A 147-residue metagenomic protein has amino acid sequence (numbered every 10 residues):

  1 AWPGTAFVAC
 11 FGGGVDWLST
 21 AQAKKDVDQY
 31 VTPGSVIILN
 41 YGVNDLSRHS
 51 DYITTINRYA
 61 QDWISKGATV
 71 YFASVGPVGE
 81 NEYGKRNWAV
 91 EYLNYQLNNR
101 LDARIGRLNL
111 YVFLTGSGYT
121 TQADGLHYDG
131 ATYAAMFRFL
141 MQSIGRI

Functional and structural regions predicted by a protein language model:
A1-R58, G79-E82, W88: Conserved SGNH/GDSL esterase-like catalytic core that processes O-acyl groups on lipids and polysaccharides
T5-A6, V70, I105: Hydrophobic anchor at the start of a short beta-strand that flanks the dinucleotide cofactor-binding loop
L39, F72-S74: Structural beta-sheet core signal
A60-I64: Surface-exposed amphipathic alpha-helices with a cationic face
S65-T69: A short helix->loop->beta-strand "cap" motif at the edges of active sites that frequently abuts
V78-I147: Catalytic His-Asp segment of secreted/periplasmic serine-dependent ester chemistry enzymes
